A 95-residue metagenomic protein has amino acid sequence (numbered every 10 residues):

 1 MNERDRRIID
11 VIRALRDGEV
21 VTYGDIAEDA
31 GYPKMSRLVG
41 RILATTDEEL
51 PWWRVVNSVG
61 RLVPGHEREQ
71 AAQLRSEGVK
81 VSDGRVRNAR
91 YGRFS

Functional and structural regions predicted by a protein language model:
M1-S95: Nucleic acid-binding interface residues in structured DNA/RNA-binding domains, emphasizing the DNA-engaging scaffolds
